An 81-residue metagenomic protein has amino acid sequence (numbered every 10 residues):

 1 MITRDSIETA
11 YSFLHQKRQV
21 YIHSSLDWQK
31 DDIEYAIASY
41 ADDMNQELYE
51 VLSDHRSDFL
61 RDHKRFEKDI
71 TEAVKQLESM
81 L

Functional and structural regions predicted by a protein language model:
M1-W28: Short terminal alpha-helical segments
I7, Y11-L14, K30-I33, I37-A41 (+3 more regions): Generic L/I/V-rich hydrophobic alpha-helical segments across diverse proteins
K17, D54-L81: Amphipathic alpha-helical binding modules
L26-R65: Acidic, low-complexity, intrinsically disordered interaction modules
